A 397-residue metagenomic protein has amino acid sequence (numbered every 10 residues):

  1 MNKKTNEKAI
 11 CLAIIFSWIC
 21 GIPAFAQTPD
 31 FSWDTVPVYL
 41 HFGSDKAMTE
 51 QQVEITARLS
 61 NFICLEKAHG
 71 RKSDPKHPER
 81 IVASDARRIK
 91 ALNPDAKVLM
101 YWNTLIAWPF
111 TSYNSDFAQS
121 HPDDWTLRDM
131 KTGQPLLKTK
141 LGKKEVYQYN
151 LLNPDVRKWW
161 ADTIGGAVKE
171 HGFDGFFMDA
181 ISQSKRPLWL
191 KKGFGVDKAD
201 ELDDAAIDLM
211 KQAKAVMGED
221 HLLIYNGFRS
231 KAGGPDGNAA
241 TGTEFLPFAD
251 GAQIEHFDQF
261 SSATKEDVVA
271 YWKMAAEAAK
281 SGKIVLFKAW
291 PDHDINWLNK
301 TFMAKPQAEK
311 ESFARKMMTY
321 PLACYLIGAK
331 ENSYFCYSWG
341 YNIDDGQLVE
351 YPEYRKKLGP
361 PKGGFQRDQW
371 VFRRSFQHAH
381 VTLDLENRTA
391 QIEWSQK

Functional and structural regions predicted by a protein language model:
M1-K3, F25-Q27: Basic/polar N-terminal segments that are highly enriched at the extreme N-terminus, encompassing both cleavable
N2-L12: Bacterial N-terminal signal peptides that target proteins for export
C11-P23: Bacterial N-terminal signal peptides
Q27-K397: Glycan-processing catalytic domains of CAZymes
